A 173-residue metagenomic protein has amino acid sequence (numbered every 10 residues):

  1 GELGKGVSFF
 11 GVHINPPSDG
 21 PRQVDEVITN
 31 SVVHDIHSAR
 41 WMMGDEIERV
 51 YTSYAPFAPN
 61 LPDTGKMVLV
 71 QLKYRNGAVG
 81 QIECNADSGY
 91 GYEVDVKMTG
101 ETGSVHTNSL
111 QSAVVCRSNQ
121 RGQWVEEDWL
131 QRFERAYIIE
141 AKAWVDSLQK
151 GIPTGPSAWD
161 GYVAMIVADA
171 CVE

Functional and structural regions predicted by a protein language model:
G1-D19: A contiguous active-site-proximal alpha/beta segment in oxidoreductase catalytic domains
G6-S8, S104-Q123: Mobile, glycine-enriched helix-loop/loop "lid" segments at the mouths of ligand-binding/catalytic clefts that gate
F10, V33, Y162-M165: Generic structural concept
H13, Y54-P56, D160: A general secondary-structure junction signal
Q23-V27: Short glycine-enriched, charge-decorated loop/helix-capping segments at active-site entrances that position
N30-S112, I138-I152, D169-C171: Contiguous beta-strand/loop segments that form the cofactor/metal-binding neighborhood of enzyme cores
Y90-D95, C116-Q120, W124-E127: A short, polar/proline- and glycine-enriched secondary-structure boundary/capping micro-motif
V125-E173: C-terminal helical cap and adjacent loop that interface with cofactors, partners, or active-site loops
